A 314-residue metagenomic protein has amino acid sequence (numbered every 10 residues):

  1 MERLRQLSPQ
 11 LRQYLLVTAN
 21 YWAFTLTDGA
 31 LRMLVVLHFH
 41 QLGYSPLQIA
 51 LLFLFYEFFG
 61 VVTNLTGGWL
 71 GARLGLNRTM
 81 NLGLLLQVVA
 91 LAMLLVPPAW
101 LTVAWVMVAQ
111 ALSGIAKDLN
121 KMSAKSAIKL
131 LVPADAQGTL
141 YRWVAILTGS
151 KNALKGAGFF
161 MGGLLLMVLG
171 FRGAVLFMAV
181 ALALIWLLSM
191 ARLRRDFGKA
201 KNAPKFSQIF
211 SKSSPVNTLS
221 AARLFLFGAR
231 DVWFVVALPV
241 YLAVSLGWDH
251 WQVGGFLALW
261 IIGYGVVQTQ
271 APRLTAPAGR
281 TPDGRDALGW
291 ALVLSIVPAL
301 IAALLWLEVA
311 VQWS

Functional and structural regions predicted by a protein language model:
L7-F58, P215-W260: Helix-loop boundary and gating motifs at the non-cytosolic
W22, A90, T102-N120, V311-S314: Hydrophobic core of transmembrane alpha-helices in multi-pass small-molecule transporters, especially MFS/SLC-type
E57-L65, K155-G156, I261-T269: Residue-level signature of mid-helix packing/kink "hotspots" within the transmembrane helices of 12-pass Major
V61-P98: Conserved MFS/SLC helix-loop-helix module at the cytosolic interface between two early adjacent transmembrane helices
T63-L76, L166, V266-R285: Helix-to-loop junctions at the C-terminal end of transmembrane segments in multipass secondary transporters
L85-W100, L294-V311: C-terminal ends and interior cores of transmembrane alpha-helices in multi-pass membrane transporters/permeases
A109-K151: Cytoplasmic helix-loop-helix junction between adjacent transmembrane helices in 12-TM secondary transporters
G173-A191: Symmetry-related core transmembrane helices of the 12-TM Major Facilitator Superfamily/SLC fold
